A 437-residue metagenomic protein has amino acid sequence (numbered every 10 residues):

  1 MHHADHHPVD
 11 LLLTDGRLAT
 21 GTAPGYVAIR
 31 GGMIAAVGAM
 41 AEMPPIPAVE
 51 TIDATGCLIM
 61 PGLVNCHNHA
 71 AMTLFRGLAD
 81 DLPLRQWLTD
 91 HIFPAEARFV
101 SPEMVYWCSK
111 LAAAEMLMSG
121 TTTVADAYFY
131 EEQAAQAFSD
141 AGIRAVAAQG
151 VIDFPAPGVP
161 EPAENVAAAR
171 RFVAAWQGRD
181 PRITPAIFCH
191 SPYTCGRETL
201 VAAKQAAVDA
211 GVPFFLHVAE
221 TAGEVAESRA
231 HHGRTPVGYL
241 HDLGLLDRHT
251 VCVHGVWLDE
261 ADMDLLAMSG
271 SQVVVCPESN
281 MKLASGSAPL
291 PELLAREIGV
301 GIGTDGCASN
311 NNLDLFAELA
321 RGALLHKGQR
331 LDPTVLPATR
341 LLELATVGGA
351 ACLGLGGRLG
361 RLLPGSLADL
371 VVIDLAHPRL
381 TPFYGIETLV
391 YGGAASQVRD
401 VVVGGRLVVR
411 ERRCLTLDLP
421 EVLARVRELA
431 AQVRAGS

Functional and structural regions predicted by a protein language model:
M1-G25, I29-A35, M40, I46 (+1 more regions): Active-site microenvironment of metallo-dependent hydrolases
H6-D15, P44-W87, K110, A114-M118: Replace "His-x-His-based motif
G16, V27, G32, G56 (+16 more regions): Divalent metal-coordination and catalytic microenvironments
L74-W107, R144-V166, A222-H249, S269-Q272 (+2 more regions): Active-site gating loops and adjacent loop-to-helix segments of metal-dependent hydrolytic enzymes
R76-I143, N165-R179, R425-A435: Alpha-helical scaffold segments that flank or form the walls of functional sites
Q133-V256: Metal-coordinating catalytic core of metallo-dependent amide/deamination hydrolases
E220-T250, G255-M268, M281-E292, G306-A317: Catalytic core of soluble alpha/beta enzymes
D242-H249, P291-H377, G392-G393: His/Asp/Glu-enriched, well-ordered alpha-helical/loop segment that forms or immediately abuts the divalent-metal
